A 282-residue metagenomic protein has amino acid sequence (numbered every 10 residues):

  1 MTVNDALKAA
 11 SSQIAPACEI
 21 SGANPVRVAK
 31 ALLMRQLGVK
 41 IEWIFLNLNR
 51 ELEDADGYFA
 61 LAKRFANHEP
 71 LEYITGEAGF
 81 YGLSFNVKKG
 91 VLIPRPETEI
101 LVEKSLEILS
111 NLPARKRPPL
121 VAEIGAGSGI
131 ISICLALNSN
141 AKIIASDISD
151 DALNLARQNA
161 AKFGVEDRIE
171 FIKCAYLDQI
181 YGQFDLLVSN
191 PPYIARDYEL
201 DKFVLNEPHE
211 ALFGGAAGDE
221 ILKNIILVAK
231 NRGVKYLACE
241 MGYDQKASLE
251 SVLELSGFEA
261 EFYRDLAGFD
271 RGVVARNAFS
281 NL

Functional and structural regions predicted by a protein language model:
M1-E51, G57-Y58: A short N-terminal interaction module
I14, L109, A160, A229 (+1 more regions): Conserved hydrophobic residues forming the short capping helix/wall of the S-adenosyl-L-methionine
M34-E107: Conserved AdoMet
E72, I194, D244: Active-site beta-alpha loop architecture of Rossmann-like, nucleotide-cofactor-dependent enzymes
I100-L200, N224: Conserved SAM/SAH cofactor-binding pocket of Class I
A145, G214, A238: Conserved SAM-binding loop
Y193-I221: Mobile active-site "lid"/loop adjacent to the S-adenosyl-L-methionine
A217-A275: Conserved Class I SAM-dependent methyltransferase catalytic core
